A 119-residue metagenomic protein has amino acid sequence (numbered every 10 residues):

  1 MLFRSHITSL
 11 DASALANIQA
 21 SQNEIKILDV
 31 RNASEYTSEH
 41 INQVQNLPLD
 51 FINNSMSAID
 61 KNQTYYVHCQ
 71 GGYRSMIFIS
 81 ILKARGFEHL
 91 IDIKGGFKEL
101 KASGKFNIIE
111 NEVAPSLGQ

Functional and structural regions predicted by a protein language model:
M1-K26, V30-Q119: Rhodanese-like catalytic fold shared by cysteine-dependent sulfurtransferases and DSP/PTP-type phosphatases
